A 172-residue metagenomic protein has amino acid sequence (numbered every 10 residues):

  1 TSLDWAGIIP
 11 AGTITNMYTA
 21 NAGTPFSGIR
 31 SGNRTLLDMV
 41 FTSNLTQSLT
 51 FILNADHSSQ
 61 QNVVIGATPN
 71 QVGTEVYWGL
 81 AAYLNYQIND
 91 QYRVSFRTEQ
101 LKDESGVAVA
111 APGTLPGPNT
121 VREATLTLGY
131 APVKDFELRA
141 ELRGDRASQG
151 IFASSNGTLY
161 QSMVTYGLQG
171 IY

Functional and structural regions predicted by a protein language model:
W5-Y172: Outer-membrane beta-barrel pore domains
